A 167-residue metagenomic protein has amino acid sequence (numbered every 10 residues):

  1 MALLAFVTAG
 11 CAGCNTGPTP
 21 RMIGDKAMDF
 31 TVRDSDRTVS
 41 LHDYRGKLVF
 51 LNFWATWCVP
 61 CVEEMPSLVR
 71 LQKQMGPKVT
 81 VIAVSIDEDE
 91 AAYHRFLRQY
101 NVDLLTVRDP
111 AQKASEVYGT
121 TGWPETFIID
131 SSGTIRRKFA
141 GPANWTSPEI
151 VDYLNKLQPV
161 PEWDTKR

Functional and structural regions predicted by a protein language model:
M1-G10: Bacterial N-terminal signal peptides
A12-G17: Bacterial signal peptide processing site
P18-M28: Short, low-complexity, disordered segments immediately C-terminal to signal peptides in bacterial exported proteins
D29-V49: A short beta-strand-turn-helix
K47-V49, F53-W57, G122: Short pre-active-site segment immediately N-terminal to redox-active cysteine/selenocysteine motifs in thiol-based
F53-R70: Conserved redox-active cysteine motifs that mediate thiol-disulfide chemistry, especially di-cysteine Cys-X(1-2)-Cys
I82, H94-S132, A140: Short, internal strand/loop/helix patches that form the active-site neighborhood or redox-interaction surface
S131-R167: Thiol-/selenol-based redox modules, centered on thioredoxin-like and closely related oxidoreductase domains
